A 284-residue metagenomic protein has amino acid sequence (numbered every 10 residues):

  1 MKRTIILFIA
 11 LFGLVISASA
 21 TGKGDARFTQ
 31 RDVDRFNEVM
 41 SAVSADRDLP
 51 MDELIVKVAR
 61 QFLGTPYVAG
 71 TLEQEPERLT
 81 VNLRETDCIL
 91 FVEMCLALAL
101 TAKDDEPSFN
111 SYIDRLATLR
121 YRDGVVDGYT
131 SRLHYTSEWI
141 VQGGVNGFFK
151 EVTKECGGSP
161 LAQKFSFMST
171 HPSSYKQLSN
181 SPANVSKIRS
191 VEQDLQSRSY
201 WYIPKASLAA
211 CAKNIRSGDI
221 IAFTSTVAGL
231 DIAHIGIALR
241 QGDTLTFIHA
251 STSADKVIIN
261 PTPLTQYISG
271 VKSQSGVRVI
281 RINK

Functional and structural regions predicted by a protein language model:
M1-T4: Positively charged n-region of N-terminal signal peptides that target proteins for export
L7-V15: Bacterial N-terminal signal peptides
I16-A20: Sec/Tat signal peptide C-region and signal peptidase I cleavage site
T21-E93: Cationic-aromatic interfacial patches
F62-Q196, R240, H249-T252: Acidic/His-rich structured neighborhood in mature extracellular/periplasmic domains
D114-T118, S207-K213: Beta-rich nucleic-acid/ligand-interaction surfaces
Y200-C211, S225: Short alpha-helix capping/helix-loop boundary micro-motifs
R216-K284: C-terminal soluble interaction/assembly domains
